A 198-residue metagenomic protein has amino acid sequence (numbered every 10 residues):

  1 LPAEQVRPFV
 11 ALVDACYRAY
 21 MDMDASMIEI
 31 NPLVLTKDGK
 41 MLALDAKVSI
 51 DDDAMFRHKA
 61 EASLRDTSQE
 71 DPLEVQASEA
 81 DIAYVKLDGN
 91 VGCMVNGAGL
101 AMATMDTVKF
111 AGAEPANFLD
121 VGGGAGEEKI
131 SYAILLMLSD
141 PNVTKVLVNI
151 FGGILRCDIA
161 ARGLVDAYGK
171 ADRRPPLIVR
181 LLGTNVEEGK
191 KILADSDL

Functional and structural regions predicted by a protein language model:
L1-I30, V34-V148, D158, G169-K170 (+1 more regions): ATP-dependent carboxylate/acyl-activation modules
G153: Catalytic core of bacterial c-di-GMP phosphodiesterases, primarily the EAL and HD-GYP domains, capturing alpha-helical
R156-P175: Amphipathic alpha-helical interaction surfaces in cytosolic regulatory modules
P176-L182: Short internal beta-strands
